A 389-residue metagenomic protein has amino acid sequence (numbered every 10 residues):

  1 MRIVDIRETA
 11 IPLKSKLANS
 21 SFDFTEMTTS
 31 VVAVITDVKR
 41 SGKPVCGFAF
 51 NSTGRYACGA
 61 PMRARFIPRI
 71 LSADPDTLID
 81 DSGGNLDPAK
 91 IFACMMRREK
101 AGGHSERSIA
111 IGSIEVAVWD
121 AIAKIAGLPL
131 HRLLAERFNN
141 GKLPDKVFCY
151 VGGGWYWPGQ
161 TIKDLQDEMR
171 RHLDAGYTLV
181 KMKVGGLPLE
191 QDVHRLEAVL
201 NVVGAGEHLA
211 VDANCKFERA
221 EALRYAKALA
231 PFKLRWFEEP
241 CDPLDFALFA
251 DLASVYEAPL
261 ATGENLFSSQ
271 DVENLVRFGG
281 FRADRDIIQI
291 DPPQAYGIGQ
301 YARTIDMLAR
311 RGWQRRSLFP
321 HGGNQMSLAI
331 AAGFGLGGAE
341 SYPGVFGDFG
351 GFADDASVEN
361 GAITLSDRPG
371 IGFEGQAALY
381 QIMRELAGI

Functional and structural regions predicted by a protein language model:
M1-R55, G59, R65, F349: Structured beta-strand/loop patches that form or line metal/cofactor-binding pockets in enzymes
V32, P44, I114, G127 (+7 more regions): Conserved, mostly hydrophobic/aromatic
V38-I125: Metal- or metallocofactor-binding catalytic centers and their adjacent structured scaffolds across diverse enzyme
S105-I109, V116-P158: Glycine-rich, aromatic-flanked loop segments that form ligand/cofactor-binding clefts across common enzyme folds
E136-Y256: Metal-dependent enolase-superfamily TIM-barrel catalytic cores that perform enediolate-based chemistry
K227, L244-P369: Shared catalytic-loop signature of beta/alpha-barrel
P369-I389: Extended hydrophobic packing segments that form well-structured cores
